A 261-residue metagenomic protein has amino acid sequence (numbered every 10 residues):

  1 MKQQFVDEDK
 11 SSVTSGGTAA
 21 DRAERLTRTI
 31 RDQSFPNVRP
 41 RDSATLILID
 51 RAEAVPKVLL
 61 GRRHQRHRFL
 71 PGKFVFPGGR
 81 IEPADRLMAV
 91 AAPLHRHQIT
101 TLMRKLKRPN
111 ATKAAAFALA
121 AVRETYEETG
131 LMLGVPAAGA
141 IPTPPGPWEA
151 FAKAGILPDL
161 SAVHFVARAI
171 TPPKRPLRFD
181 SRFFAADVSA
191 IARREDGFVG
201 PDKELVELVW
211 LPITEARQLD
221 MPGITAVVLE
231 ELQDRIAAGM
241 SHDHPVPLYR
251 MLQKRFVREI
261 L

Functional and structural regions predicted by a protein language model:
M1-L261: N-terminal leader/linker segments that precede catalytic domains of diphosphate-processing enzymes
